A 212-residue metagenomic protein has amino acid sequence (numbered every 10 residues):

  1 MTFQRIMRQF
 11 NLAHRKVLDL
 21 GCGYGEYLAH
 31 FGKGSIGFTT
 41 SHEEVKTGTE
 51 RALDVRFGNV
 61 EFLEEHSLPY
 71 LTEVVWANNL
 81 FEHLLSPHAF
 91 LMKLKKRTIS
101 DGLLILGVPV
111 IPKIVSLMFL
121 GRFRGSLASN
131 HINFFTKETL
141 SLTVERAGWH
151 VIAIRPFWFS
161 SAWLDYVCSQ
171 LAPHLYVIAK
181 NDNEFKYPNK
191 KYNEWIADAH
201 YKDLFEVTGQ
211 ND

Functional and structural regions predicted by a protein language model:
M1-Y70, V74-N78, H88-L91, R155-W158 (+1 more regions): Conserved N-terminal segment of class I S-adenosyl-L-methionine
E26, L85-D212: S-adenosyl-L-methionine-dependent methyltransferase catalytic module, highlighting the catalytic core
N79-H83: A short His-aromatic
